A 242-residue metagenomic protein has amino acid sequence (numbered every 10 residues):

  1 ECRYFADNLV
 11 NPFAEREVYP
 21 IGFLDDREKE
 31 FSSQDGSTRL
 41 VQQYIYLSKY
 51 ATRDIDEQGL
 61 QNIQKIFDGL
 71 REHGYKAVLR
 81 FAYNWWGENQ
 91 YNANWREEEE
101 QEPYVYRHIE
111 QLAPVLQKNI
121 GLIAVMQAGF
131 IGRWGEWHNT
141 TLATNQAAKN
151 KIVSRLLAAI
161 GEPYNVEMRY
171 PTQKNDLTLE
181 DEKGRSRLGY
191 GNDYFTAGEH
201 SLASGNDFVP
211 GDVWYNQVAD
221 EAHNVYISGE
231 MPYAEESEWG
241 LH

Functional and structural regions predicted by a protein language model:
E1-L40, Y44-Y46: Boundary/entry segment of secreted carbohydrate-active catalytic domains
G22-D25, Q61, V213: A Trp-anchored, charged/polar loop motif used as the substrate-binding/catalytic surface of acyl/ester-handling
R27-E88, E102-V105, I160, Y164: Aromatic-lined substrate-binding rim segments of carbohydrate-active enzymes
Y50-R53, W86-W95, W134-H138, N175-L179: Extracytoplasmic/secreted cell-surface and envelope-processing proteins
Q58-K76, R96-V125, A147-A159: An active-site-proximal structural segment forming one wall of the substrate-binding cleft that immediately precedes
V78-E88, L112-A143: Active-site groove signature of glycoside hydrolases
V125-G132, E136, T140-H242: Catalytic-core regions of glycoside hydrolase
